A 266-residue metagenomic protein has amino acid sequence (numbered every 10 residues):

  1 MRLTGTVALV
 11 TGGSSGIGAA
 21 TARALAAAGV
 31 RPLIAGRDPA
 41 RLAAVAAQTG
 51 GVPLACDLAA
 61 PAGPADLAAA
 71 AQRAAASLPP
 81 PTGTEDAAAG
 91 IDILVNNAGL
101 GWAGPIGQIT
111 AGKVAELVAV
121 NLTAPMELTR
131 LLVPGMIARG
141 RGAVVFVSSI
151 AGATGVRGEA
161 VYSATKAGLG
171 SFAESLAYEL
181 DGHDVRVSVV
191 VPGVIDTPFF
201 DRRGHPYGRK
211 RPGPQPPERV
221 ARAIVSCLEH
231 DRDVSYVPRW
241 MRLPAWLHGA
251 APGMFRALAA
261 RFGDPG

Functional and structural regions predicted by a protein language model:
V7, S14-S15: Conserved glycine-rich cofactor-binding loop
T49-A62: Rossmann-fold cofactor-recognition segment
P105-I106, T110-V118: Substrate-binding pocket helix/loop in short-chain dehydrogenase/reductase
T129, T165: Active-site helix of classical SDR
P134, Y178-E179: Alpha-helical segment proximal to the catalytic Tyr-Lys
S149: Residue(s) in the substrate-gating loop at a strand-loop-helix junction that position the organic substrate next
V189, R209-L243: C-terminal helical subdomain
